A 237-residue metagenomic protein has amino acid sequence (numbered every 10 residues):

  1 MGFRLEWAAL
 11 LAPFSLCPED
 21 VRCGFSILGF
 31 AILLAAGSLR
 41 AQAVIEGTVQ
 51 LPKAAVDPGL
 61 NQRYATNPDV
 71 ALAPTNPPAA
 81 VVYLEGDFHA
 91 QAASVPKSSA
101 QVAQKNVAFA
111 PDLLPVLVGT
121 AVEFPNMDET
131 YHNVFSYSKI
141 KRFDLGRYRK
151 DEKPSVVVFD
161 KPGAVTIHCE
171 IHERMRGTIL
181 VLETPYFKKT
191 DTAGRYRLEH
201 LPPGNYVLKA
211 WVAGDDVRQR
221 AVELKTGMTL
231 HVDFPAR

Functional and structural regions predicted by a protein language model:
P13, G24-G37: Bacterial N-terminal signal peptides
P18, A35-A43: Bacterial Sec-dependent signal peptides at the C-terminal "C-region" and cleavage site
A41-R237: Extracytoplasmic copper-binding redox domains, predominantly the cupredoxin/blue-copper superfamily
